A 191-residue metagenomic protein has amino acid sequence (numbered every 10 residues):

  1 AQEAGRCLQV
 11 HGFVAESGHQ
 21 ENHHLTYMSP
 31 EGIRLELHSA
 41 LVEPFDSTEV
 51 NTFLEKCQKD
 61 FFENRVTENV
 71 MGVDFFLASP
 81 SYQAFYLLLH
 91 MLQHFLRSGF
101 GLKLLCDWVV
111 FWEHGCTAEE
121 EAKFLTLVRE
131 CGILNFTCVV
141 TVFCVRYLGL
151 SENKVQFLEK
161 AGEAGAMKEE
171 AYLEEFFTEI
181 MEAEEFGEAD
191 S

Functional and structural regions predicted by a protein language model:
Q2-S191: Conserved NTP-donor binding/palm subdomain of two-metal-ion nucleotidyltransferases/polymerases, i.e., the charged
